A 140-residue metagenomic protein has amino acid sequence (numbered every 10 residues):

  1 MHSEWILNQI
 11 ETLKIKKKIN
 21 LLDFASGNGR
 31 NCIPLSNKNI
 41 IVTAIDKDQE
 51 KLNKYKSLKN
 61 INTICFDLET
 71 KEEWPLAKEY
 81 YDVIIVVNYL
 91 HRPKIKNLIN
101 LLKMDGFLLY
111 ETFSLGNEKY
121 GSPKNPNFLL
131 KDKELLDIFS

Functional and structural regions predicted by a protein language model:
M1-K16: S-adenosyl-L-methionine
K18-G27: Conserved class I S-adenosyl-L-methionine
N28-K38: Conserved SAM-binding loop of SAM-dependent methyltransferases across substrates and taxa, primarily the Class I
D48-E50: Conserved SAM/SAH-binding beta-strand->alpha-helix loop
K59-K71: Conserved SAM-binding strand-loop segment of SAM-dependent methyltransferases
W74-V83: A short acidic, Gly/Pro-enriched loop at the edge of an enzyme's catalytic core that lines a small-molecule cofactor
L90-N100: A short, conserved alpha-helix within the catalytic core of class I
G106-G116: Conserved beta-strand signature within the Rossmann-like core of class I S-adenosyl-L-methionine
